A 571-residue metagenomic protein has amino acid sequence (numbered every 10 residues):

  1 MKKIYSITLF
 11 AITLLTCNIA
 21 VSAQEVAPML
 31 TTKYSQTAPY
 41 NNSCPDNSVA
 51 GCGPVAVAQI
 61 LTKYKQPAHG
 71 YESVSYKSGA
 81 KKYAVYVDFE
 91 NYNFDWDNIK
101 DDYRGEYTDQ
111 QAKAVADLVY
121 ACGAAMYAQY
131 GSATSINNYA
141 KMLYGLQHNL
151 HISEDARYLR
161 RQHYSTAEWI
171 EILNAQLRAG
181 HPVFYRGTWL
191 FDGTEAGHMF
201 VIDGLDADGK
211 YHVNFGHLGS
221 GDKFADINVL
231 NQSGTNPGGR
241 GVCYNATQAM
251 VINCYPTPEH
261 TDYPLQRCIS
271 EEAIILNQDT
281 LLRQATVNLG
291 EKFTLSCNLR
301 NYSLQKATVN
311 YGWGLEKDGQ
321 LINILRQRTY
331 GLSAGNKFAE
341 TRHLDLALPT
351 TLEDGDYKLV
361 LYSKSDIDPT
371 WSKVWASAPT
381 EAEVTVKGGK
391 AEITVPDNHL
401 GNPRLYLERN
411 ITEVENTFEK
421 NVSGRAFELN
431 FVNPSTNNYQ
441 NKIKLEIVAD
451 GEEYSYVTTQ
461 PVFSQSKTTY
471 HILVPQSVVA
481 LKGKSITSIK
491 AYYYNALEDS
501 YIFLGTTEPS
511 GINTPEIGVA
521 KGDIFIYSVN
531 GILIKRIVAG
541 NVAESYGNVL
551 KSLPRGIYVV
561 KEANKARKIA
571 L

Functional and structural regions predicted by a protein language model:
V21-S135, Y139: Active-site-adjacent structural segments surrounding the nucleophilic cysteine of cysteine proteases and isopeptidases
Y144, H148-N214, G221-D222: Active-site-adjacent substructure of cysteine-protease-like catalytic cores
Q248-I274, T506-I532: Residue-level detector of functionally pivotal "anchor" positions at catalytic/ligand-binding pockets or at interdomain
T280-W313, A339-D345, T417-F431, I486: Contiguous beta-strand segments within globular domains
E353-G355, G483-T487, P554-I557: A glycine-anchored, Pro-Gly-centered beta-turn/N-cap motif
P369-N402, L497-G511: Short beta-strand elements
S510-E516, R555-L571: C-terminal tail/sorting-segment detector
I517, D523, I534-S552: Glycine-centered tight-turn motifs at strand-turn-strand junctions
